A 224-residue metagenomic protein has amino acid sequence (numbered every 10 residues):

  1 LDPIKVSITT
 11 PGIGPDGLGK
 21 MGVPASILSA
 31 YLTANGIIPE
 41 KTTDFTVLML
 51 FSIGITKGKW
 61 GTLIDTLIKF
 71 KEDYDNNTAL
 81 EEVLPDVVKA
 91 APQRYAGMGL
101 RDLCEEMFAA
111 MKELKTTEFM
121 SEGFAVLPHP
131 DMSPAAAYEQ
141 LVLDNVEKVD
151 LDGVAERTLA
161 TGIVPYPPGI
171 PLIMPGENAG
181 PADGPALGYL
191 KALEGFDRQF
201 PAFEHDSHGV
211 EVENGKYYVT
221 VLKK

Functional and structural regions predicted by a protein language model:
L1-K224: Non-catalytic terminal extensions of PLP-dependent enzymes
